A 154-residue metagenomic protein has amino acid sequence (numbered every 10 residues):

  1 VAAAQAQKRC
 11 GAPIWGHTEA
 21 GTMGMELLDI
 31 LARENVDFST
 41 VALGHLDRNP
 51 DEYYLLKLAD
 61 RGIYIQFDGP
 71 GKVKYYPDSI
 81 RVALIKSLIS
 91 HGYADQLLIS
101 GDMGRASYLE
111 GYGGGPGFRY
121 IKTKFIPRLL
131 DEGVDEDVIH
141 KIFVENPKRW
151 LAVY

Functional and structural regions predicted by a protein language model:
V1-P50: Divalent metal-binding pocket/active-site signature
Q7, I65, D102, I139 (+1 more regions): Divalent metal-coordination and catalytic microenvironments
C10, A32-T40, K57-Q66, D95: Glycine-enriched alpha-helix->loop->beta-strand junction motifs that scaffold or abut catalytic
I14, D68-P70, Y93-G115: Short acidic/histidine-rich active-site segments
M23-I30, D51-L58, Y75-I85, G101-T123: Histidine/acidic-residue-rich catalytic or RNA/ligand-binding cores of hydrolases and nuclease-related proteins
Y64-K74: His/Asp/Glu-enriched short active-site or ligand-binding loop at hydrolase and phosphoryl-transfer sites
V82-A94: Short amphipathic alpha-helices and their capping/turn segments at secondary-structure boundaries
Y120-Y154: Mid-to-C-terminal alpha-helical segments outside catalytic/metal-binding sites
